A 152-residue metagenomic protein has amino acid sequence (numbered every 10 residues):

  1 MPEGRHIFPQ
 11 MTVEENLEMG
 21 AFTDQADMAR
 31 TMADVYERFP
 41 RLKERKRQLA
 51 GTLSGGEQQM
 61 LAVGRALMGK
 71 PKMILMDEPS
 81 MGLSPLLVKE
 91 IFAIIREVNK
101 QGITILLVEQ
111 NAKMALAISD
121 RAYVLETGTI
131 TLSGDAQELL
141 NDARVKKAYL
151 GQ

Functional and structural regions predicted by a protein language model:
P9-E18: Short coil-to-helix segment of the ABC ATPase nucleotide-binding domain corresponding to the Q-loop/switch region
M11, L53, A66-L67: ABC ATPase signature
M19, V63: Hydrophobic anchor residue at the start of the ABC signature
L49-L53, E57: Conserved ABC ATPase signature
M68-K72, E78: A short, proline-enriched helix->beta-strand linker immediately N-terminal to the Walker B motif in ABC-type P-loop
K89-Q101: Helical segment within the ABC ATPase nucleotide-binding domain
R121, S133: Short, glycine/charged-rich "phosphate-handling" switch motifs in NTP-dependent and phosphotransfer domains
